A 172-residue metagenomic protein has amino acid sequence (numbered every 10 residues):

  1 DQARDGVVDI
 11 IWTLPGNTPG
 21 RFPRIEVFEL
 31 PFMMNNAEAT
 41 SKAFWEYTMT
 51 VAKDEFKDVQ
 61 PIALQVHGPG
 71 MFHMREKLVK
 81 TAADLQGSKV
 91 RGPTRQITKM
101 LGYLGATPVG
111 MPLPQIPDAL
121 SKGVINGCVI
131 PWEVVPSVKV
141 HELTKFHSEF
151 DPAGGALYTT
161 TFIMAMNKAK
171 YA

Functional and structural regions predicted by a protein language model:
D1-A39, Y47-T50, D54-A172: N-terminal secretory/targeting leader peptides
